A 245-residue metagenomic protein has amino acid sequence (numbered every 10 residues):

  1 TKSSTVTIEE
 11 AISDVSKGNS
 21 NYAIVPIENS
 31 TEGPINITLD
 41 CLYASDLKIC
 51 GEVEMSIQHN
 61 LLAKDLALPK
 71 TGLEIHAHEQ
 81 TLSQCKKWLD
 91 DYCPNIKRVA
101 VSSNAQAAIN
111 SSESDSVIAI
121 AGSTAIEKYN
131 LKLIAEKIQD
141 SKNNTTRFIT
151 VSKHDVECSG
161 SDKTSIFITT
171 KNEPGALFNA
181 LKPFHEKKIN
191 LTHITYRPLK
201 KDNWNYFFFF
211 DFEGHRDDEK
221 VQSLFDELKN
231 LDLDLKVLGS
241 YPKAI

Functional and structural regions predicted by a protein language model:
T1-I245: Domain-level signature for soluble enzymes in the chorismate/prephenate branch of the shikimate pathway
